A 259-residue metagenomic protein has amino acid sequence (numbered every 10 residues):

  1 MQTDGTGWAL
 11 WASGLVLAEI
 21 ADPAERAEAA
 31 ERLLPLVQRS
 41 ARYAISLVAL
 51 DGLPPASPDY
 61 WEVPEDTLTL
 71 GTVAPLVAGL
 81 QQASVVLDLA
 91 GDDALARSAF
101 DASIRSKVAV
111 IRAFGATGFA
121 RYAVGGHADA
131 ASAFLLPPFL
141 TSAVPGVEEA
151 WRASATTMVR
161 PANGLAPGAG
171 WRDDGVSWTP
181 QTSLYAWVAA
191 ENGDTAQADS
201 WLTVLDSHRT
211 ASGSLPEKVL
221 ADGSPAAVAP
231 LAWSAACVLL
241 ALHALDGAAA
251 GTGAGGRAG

Functional and structural regions predicted by a protein language model:
M1-D4, E28-P35, V63-A74, A94 (+2 more regions): Alpha-helix capping and helix-loop boundary segments enriched in small/acidic/polar residues
M1-V48, V73, L231-L245: Aromatic-rich carbohydrate-recognition surfaces in CAZymes
V16-Q38, S84-S103, F139-T156, A190-T203 (+1 more regions): Structural helix-adjacent loops and short alpha-helical linkers that scaffold large soluble proteins
L50-L68, F114, E217-S224: Acidic/His metal-coordination segments adjacent to aromatic residues that form catalytic metal sites in metalloenzymes
T67-A78, D88-A90, L95-S183, A190-N192: Extended ligand-binding clefts on enzyme/binding-domain cores
L68-L87, Y185-L205, A235-L242: Extended amphipathic alpha-helical segments enriched in small hydrophobics
R172-Q181, E191, A198-G259: CBM-like carbohydrate-recognition segments
